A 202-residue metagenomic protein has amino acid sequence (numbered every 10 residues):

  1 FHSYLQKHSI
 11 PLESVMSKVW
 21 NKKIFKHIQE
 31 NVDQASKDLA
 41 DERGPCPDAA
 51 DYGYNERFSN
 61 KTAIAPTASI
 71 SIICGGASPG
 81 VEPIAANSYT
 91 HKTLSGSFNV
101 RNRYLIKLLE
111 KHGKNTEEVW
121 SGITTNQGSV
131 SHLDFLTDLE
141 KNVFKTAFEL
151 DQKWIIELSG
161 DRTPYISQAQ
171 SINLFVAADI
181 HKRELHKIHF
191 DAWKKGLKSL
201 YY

Functional and structural regions predicted by a protein language model:
F1-E13, V81, V130-L136: Short, compositionally biased low-complexity segments
S3-Q6, I10, K26-P45, K107-N115 (+3 more regions): Generic secondary-structure signature for well-ordered alpha-helical cores
L5-T67, D138-K141: Internal maturation/activation junctions in enzymes
T62-Y202: Catalytic alpha/beta core of large soluble enzyme barrels
